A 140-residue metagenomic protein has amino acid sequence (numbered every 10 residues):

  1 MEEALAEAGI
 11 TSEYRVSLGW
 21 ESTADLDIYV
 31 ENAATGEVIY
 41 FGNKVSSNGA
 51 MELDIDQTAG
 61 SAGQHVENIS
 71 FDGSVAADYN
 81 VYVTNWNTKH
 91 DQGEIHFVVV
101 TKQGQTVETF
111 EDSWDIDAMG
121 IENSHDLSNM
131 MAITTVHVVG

Functional and structural regions predicted by a protein language model:
M1-G140: Intrinsic-disorder/low-complexity signal
